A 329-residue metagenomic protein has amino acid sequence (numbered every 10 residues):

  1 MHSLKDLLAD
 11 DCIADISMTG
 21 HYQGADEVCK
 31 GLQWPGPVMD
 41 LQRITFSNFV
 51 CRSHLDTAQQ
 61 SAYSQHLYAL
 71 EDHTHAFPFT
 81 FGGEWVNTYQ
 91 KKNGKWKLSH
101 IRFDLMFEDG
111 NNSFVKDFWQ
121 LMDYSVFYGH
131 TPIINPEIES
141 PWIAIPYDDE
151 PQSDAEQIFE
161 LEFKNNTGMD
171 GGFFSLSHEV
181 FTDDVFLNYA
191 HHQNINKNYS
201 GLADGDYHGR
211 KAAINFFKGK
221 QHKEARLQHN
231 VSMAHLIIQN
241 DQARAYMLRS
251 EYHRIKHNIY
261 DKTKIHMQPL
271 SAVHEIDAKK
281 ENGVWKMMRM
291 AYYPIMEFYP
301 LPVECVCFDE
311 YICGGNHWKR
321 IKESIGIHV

Functional and structural regions predicted by a protein language model:
M1-D10, F159-V180, D184: Short acidic-aromatic low-complexity motifs
H2, D26, T80-G83, E156-F159 (+4 more regions): A structural signal for well-ordered alpha-helical segments within the folded catalytic domains of diverse enzymes
H2-H66, D183-I255: A solvent-exposed, acidic/Ser-Thr-rich amphipathic alpha-helical stretch
H21, F118, S175, T182 (+4 more regions): Flexible domain-boundary/linker segments
H21, P78-F79, P151-D154, I158 (+3 more regions): Aromatic-acidic/polar surface patches that form glycan- and anion
L32-Q33, G83-N87, N166, F217: Short, well-ordered alpha-helical packing segments
G36-S153, H222-A225, M233, I237-V329: A beta-strand edge to alpha-helix "cap/lid" segment located at domain peripheries
